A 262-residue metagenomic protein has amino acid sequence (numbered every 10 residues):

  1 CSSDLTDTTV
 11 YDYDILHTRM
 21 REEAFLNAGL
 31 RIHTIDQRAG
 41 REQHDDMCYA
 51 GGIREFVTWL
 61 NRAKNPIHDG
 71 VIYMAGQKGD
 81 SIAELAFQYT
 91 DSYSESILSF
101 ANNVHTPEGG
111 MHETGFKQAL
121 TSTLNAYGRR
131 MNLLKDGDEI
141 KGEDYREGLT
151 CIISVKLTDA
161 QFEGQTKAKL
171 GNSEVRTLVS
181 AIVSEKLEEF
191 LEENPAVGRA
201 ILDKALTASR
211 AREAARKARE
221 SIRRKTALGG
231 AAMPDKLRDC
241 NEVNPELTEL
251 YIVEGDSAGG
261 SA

Functional and structural regions predicted by a protein language model:
C1-A262: GHKL-family ATPase ATP-binding module
